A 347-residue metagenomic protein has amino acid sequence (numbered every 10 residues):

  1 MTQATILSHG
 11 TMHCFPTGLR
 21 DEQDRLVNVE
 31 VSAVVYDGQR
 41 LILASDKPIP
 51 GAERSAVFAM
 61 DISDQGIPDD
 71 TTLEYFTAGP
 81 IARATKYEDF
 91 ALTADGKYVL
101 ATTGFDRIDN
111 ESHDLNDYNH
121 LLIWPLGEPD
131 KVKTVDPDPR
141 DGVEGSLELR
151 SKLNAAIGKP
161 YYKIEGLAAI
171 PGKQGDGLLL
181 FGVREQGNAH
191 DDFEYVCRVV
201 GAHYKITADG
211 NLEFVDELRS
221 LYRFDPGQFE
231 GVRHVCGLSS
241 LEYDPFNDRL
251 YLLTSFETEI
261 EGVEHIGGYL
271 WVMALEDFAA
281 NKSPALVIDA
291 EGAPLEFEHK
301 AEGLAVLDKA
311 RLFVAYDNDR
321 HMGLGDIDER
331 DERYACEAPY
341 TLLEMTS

Functional and structural regions predicted by a protein language model:
M1-S347: Sequence/structural signature of beta-propeller domains
